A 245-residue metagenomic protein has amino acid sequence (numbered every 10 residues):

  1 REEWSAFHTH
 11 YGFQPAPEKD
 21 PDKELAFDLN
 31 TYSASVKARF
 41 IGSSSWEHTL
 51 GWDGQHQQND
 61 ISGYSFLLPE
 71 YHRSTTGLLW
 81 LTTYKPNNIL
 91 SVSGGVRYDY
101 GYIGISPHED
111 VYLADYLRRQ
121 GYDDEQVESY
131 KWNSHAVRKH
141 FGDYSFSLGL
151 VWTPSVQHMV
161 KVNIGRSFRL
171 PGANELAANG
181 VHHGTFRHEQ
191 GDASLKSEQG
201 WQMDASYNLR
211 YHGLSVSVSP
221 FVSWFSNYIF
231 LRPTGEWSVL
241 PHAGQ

Functional and structural regions predicted by a protein language model:
R1-S147, V151-T153, R210, S217-P220: Face-selective signature of the C-terminal outer-membrane beta-barrel domain
Y11-F13, Q57-N59, G101-Y102, R169-P171 (+2 more regions): A short local loop/turn or secondary-structure capping micro-motif enriched for an aromatic residue
A16, S62, G94, S106 (+5 more regions): Residues in flexible loops and secondary-structure boundaries
S91, M159-V162: Helix-centric, low-specificity signal for extended rod-like, repetitive segments
D123-T153, M159, R166-F225, G235-Q245: Outer-membrane beta-barrel signature, preferentially recognizing the C-terminal barrel domain of Gram-negative
I229-L231: Extracellular/periplasmic, surface-exposed regions of secreted and cell-surface proteins
